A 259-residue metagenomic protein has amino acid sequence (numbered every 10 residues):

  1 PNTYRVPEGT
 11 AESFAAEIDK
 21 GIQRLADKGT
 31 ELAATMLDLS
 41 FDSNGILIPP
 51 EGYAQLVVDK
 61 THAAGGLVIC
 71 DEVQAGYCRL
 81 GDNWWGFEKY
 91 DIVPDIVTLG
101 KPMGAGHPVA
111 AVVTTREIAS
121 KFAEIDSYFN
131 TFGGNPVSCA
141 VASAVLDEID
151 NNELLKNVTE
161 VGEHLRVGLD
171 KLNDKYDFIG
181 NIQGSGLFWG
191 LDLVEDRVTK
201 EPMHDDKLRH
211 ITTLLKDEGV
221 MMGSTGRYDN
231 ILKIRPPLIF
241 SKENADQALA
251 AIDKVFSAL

Functional and structural regions predicted by a protein language model:
P1-L259: Conserved N-terminal phosphate-binding loop of PLP-dependent enzymes in the Aspartate aminotransferase
